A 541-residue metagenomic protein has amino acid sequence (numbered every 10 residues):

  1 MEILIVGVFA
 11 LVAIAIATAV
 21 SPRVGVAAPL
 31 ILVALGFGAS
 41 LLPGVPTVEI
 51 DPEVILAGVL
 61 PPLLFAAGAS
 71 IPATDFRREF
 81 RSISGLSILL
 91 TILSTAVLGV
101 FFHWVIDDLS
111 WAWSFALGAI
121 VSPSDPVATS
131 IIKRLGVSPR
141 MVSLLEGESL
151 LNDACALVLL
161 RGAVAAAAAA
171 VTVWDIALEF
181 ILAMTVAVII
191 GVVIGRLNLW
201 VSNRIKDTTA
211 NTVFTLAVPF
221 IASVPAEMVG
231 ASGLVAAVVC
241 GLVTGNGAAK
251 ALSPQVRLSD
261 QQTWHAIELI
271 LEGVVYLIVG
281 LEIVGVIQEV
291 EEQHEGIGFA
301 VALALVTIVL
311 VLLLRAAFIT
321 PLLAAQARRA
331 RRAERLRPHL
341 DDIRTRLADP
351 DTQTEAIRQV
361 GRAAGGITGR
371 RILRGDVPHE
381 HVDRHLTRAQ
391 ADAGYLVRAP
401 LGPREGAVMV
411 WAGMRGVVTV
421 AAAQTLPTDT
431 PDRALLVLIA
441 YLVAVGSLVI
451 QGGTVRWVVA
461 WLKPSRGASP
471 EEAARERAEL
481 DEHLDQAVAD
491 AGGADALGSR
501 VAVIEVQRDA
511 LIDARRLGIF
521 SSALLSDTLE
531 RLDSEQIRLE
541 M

Functional and structural regions predicted by a protein language model:
M1-R477, A494-D495, R516-I519, A523-M541: Transmembrane helical cores of multi-pass secondary ion antiporters/exchangers
A412, D481-G493: Mobile late-domain/C-terminal helix-loop "cap" segments that border catalytic sites or the cytosolic face
E482, A502-E505, E530-D533, I537: Generic structural signal for well-ordered, non-transmembrane alpha-helical segments in soluble/cytosolic regions
A489-R516: C-terminal accessory/binding modules appended to enzymatic or scaffolding proteins
